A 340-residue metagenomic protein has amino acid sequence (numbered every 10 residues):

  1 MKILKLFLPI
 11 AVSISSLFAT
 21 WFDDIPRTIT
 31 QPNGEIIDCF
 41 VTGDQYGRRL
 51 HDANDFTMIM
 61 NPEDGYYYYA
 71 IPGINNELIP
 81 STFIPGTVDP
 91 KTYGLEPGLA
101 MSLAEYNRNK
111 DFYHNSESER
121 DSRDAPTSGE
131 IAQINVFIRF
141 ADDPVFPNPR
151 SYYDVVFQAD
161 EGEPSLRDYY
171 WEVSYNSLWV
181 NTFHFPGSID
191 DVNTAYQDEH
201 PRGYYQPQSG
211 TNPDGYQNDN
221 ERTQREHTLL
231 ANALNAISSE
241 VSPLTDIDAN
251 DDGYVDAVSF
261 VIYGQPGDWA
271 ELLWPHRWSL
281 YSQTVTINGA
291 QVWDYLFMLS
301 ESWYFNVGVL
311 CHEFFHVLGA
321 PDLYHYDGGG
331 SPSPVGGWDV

Functional and structural regions predicted by a protein language model:
K2-S13: Sec-dependent signal peptide recognition, specifically the positively charged N-region followed immediately by
F7, E35, G43, P144-F146: A generic structural micro-environment signature that highlights single residues at secondary-structure boundaries
A19-R123: N-terminal prosegments of processed precursors
P97-L99, L103-P334, W338-V340: Active-site-proximal segment of zinc-dependent metalloprotease catalytic domains
